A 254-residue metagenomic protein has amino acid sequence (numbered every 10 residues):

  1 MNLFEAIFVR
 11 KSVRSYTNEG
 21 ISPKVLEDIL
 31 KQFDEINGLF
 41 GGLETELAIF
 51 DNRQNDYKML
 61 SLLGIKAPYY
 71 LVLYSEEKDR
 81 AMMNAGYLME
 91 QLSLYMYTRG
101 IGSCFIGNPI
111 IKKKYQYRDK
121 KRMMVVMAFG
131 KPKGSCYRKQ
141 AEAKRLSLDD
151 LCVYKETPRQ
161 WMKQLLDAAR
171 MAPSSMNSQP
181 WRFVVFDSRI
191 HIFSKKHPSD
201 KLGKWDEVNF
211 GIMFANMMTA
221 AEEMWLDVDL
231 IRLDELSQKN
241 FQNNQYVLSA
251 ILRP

Functional and structural regions predicted by a protein language model:
M1-P254: Acidic, surface-exposed loops and disordered segments
